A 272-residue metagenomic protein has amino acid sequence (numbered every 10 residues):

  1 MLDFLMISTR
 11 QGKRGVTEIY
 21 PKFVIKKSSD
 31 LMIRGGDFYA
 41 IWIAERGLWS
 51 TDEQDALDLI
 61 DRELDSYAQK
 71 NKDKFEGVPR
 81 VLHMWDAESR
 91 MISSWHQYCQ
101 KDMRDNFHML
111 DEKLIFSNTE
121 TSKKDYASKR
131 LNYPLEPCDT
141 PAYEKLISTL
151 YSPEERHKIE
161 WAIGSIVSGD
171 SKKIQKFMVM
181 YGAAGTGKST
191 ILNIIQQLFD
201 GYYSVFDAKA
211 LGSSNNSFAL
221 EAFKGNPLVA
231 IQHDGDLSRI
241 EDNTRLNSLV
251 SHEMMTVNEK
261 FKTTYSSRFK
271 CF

Functional and structural regions predicted by a protein language model:
M1-Y126: Intein modules and their embedded homing endonuclease domains
G12, D170, H252-E253: Short loop/turn hinge sites at secondary-structure boundaries
D30-D55, R104-L228: P-loop NTPase catalytic core of nucleic-acid-dependent motor ATPases
L64-N71, F199, V250-E253: Conserved NTP-handling cores and scaffolds of large molecular machines
D200, N243-Y265: Conserved catalytic/switch belt of AAA+ P-loop NTPases
F218-G225, N258-F272: AAA+/SF3 P-loop NTPase mechanochemical coupling elements
H233-G235: Walker B catalytic acidic pair
S238-R239: Catalytic P-loop NTPase motifs of RecA-like helicase/translocase cores
